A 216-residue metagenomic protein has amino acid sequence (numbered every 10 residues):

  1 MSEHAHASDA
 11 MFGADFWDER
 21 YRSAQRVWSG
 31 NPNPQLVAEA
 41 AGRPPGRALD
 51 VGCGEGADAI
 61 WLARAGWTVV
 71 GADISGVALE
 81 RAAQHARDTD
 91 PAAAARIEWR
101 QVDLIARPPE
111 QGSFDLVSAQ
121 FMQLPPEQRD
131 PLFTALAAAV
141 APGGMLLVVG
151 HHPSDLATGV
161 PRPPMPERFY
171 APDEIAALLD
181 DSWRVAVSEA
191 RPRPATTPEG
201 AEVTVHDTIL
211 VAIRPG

Functional and structural regions predicted by a protein language model:
M1-R43, S154: Conserved class I S-adenosyl-L-methionine
G46-G54: Conserved class I S-adenosyl-L-methionine
E55-I105: Class I SAM-dependent methyltransferase SAM/SAH-binding core
R107-L116: A short acidic, Gly/Pro-enriched loop at the edge of an enzyme's catalytic core that lines a small-molecule cofactor
D115-R129: A short SAM/SAH-binding and catalytic strip from SAM-dependent methyltransferases
D130-P142: A short glycine-rich, Lys/Arg-flanked "PGG" loop and its adjoining helix->strand segment in the class I
G143-H151: Conserved beta-strand signature within the Rossmann-like core of class I S-adenosyl-L-methionine
E167-S182, V187-S188: Short alpha-helix
